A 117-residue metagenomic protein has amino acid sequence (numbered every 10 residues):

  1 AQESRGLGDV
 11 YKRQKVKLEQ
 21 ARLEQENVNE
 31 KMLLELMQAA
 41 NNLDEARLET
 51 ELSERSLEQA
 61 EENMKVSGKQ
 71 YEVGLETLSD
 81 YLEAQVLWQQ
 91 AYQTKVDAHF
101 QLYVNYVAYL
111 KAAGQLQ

Functional and structural regions predicted by a protein language model:
R5-E58, E62, F100: Sec/SRP-type N-terminal targeting helices
R13, G114-Q117: Long, contiguous C-terminal modules that act as interaction/assembly or targeting platforms
L57-Q115: Short segments within alpha-helical structural elements
